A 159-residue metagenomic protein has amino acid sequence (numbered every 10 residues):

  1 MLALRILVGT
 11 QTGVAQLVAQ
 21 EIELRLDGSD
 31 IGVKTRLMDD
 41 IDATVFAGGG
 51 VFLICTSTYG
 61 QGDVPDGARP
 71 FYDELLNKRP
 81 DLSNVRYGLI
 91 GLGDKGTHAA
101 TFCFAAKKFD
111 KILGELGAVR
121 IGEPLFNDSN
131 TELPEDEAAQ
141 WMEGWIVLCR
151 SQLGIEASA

Functional and structural regions predicted by a protein language model:
L2-R5, G13-L17, R25, S29 (+1 more regions): FMN-binding flavodoxin-like domain, especially the glycine-rich phosphate-binding loop
S29-A43: A short, well-structured beta->alpha microelement
